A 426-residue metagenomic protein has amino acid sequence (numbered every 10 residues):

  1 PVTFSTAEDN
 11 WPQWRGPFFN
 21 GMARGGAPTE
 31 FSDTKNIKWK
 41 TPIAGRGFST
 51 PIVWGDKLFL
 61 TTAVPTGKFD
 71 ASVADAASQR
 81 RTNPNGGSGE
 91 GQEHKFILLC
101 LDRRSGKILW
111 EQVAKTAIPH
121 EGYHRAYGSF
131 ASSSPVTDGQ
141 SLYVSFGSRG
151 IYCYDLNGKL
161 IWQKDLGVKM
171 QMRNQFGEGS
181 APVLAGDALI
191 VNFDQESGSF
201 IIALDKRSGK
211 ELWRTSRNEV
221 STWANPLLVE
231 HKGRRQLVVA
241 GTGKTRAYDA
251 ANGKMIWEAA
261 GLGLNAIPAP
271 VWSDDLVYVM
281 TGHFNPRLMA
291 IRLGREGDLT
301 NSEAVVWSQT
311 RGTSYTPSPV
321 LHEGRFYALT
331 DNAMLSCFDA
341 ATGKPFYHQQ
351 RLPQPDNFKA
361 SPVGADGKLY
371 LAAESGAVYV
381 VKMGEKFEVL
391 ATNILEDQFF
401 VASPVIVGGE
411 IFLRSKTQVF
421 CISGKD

Functional and structural regions predicted by a protein language model:
V2-D426: Noncatalytic, solvent-exposed loop/strand surfaces of beta-propeller-type extracellular/periplasmic domains
